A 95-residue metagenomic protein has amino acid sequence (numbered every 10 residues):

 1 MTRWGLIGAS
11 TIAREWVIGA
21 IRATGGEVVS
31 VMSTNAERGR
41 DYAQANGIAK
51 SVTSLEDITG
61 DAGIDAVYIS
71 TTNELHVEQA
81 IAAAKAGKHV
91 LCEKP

Functional and structural regions predicted by a protein language model:
M1-N46: N-terminal Rossmann-like dinucleotide-binding module
N46-P95: Beta-loop-alpha module in the N-terminal Rossmann-like domain of NAD(P)-dependent dehydrogenases, especially those
